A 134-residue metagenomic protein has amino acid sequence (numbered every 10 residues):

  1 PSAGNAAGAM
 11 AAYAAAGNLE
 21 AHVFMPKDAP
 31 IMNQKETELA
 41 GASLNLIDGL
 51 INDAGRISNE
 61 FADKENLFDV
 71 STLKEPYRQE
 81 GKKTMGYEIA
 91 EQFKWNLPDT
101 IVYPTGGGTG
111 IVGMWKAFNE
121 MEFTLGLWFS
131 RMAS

Functional and structural regions predicted by a protein language model:
P1-V23, N33: Extended, hydrophobic alpha-helical segments in both membrane/secreted and soluble proteins
N5, D28, G108-T109: Residue-level detector of alpha-helix initiation sites
M10-A12, G17, E36, A40 (+1 more regions): Glycine-rich phosphate/pyrophosphate-binding loop at beta-loop-alpha junctions
E20-L97: Small/polar-residue-rich loop-to-helix segments that shape phosphate-bearing ligand pockets
